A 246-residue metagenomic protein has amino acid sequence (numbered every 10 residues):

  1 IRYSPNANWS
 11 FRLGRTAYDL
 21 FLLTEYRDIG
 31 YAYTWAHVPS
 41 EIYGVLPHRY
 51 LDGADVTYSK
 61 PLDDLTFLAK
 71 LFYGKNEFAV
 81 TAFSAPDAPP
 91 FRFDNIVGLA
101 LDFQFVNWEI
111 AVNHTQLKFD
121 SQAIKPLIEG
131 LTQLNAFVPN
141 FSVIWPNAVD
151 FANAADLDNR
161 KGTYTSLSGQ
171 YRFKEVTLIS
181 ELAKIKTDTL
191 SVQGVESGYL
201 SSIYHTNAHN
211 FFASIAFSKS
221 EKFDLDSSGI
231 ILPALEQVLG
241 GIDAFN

Functional and structural regions predicted by a protein language model:
I1-A79, F93-N95, L101-I110, S201 (+1 more regions): Outer membrane beta-barrel
Y26-P39, E77-P86, P126-V143: Short, flexible helix-coil linker/hinge segments at the edges of structured domains or between repeats
P39-S40, S84, A152, N159: A near-ubiquitous, low-amplitude feature marking generic local secondary-structure context
S59, A79-T81, P146-A148, A152: Intrinsically disordered, low-complexity regions
F67-K70, V80-P86, N113, A123-I124: A short secondary-structure junction signal
Q104-N246: Detector for outer-membrane/organellar transmembrane beta-barrel domains, recognizing the amphipathic beta-strand
